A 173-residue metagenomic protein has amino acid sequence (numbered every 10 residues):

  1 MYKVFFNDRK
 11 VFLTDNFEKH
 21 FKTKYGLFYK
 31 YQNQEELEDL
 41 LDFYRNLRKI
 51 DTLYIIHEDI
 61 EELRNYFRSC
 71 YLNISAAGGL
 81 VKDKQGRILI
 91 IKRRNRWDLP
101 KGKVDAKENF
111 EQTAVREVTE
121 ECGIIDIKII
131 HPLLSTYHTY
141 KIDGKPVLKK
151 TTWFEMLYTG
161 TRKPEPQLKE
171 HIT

Functional and structural regions predicted by a protein language model:
M1, A76, K149-W153: Short hydrophobic/aromatic beta-strand or adjacent loop that forms the aromatic wall/cage of a ligand/substrate-binding
Y2-Y29, R96, K163-T173: Nudix hydrolase/Nudix homology domain
H20-K30, K82-T119, I124: Conserved Nudix-box catalytic region and its N-terminal flanking loop in Nudix hydrolases and closely related
Q34-G78: Acidic, metal-coordinating catalytic segment for phosphate/diphosphate chemistry, firing primarily on the Nudix
Y71, L80, L89, K145-P146 (+1 more regions): Short secondary-structure boundary/capping segments
V81-K82, E155: Conserved hydrophobic "DFG−1" position in protein kinase catalytic cores
V104-T173: Unchanged
